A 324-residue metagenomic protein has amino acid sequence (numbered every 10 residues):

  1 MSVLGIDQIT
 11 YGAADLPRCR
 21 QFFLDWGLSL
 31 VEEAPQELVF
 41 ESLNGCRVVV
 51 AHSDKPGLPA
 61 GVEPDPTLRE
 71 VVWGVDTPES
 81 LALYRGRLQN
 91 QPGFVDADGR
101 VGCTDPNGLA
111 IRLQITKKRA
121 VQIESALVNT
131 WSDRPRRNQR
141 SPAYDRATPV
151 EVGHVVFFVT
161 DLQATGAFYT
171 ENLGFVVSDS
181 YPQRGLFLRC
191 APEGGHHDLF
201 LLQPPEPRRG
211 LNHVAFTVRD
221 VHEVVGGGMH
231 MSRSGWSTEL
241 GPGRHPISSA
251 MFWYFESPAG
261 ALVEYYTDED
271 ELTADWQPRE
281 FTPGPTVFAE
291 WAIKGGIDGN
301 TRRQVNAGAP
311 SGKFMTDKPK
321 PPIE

Functional and structural regions predicted by a protein language model:
M1-A34, S42-D98, C103-G153, F157-P182 (+2 more regions): Glyoxalase I/VOC metalloenzyme domain signal
E37, G185: Beta-strand-rich binding-surface signature of beta-sandwich/beta-barrel folds used to engage anionic ligands
G195, S249-M251: A short helix-loop-beta-strand connector motif used in the catalytic cores of GNAT acetyltransferases and, in some
P242-I247: Conserved blade-ending motifs and adjacent loop-strand segments that build the rim/top face of beta-propeller domains
